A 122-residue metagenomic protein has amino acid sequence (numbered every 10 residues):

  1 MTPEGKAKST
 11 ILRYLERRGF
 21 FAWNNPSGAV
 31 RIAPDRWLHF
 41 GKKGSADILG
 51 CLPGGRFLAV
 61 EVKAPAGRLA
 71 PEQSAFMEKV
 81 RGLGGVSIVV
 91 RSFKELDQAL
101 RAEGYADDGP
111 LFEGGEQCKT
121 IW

Functional and structural regions predicted by a protein language model:
M1-W122: Catalytic phosphate/metal-binding cores of nucleic-acid and nucleotide-processing enzymes, i.e., regions that mediate
